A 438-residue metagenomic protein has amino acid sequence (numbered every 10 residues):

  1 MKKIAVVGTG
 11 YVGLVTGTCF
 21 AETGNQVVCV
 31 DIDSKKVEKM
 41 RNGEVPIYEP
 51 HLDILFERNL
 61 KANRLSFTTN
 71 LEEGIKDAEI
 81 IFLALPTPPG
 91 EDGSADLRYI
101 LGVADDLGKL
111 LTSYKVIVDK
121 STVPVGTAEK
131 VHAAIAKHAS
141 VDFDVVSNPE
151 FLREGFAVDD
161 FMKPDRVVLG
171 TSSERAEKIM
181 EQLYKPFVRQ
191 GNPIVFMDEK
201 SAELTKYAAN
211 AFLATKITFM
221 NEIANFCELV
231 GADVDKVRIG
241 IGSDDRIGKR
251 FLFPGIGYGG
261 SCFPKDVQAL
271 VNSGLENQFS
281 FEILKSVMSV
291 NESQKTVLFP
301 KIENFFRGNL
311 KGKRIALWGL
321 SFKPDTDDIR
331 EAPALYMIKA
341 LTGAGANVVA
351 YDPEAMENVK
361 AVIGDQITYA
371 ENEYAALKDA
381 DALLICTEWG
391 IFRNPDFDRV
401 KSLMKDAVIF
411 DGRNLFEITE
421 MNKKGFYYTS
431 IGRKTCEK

Functional and structural regions predicted by a protein language model:
M1-K438: Structural/interface elements that position substrates and couple domains in central-metabolism enzymes
